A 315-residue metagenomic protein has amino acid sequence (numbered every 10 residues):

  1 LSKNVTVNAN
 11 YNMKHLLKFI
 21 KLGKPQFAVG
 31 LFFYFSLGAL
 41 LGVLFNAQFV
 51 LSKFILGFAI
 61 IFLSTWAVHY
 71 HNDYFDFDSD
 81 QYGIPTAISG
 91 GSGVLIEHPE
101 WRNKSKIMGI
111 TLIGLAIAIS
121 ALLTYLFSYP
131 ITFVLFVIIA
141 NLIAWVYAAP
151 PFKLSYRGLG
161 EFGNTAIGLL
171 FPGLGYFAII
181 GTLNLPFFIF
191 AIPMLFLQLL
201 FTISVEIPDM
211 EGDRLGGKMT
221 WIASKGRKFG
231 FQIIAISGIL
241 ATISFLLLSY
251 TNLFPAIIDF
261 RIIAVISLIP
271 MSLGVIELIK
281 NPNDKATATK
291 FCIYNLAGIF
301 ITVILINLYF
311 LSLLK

Functional and structural regions predicted by a protein language model:
V5-I20: Short, Lys/Arg-rich, polar N-terminal cytosolic tail immediately upstream of the first transmembrane signal-anchor
H15-L17, G91-T182: Intramembrane alpha-helical segments
A28-V29, F54-A59, K106-I110, F133-I138 (+4 more regions): Hydrophobic alpha-helical transmembrane segments
F32-G38, F162-F177, A223-R227, F291-L305: Small-residue-rich segments of transmembrane alpha-helices in multi-pass membrane proteins, especially helix faces
F33-F77, F133-W145, L183-S204: Membrane-embedded alpha-helical segments that form the functional core of polytopic membrane enzymes, especially those
L44-F49, G163-R214, K228, Q232: Functional transmembrane core segments of multi-pass inner-membrane proteins
Y82-S128, M219-F254, N295: Multi-pass membrane catalytic core of lipid/isoprenoid biosynthesis enzymes
Y250-K315: Extended hydrophobic alpha-helices typical of membrane-associated regions
